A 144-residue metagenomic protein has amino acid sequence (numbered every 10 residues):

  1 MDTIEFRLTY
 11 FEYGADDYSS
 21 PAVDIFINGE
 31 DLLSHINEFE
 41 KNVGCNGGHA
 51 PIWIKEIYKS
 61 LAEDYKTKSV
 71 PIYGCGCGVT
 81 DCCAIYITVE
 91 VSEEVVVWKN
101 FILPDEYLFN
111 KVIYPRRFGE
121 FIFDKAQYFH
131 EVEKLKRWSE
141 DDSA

Functional and structural regions predicted by a protein language model:
M1-A144: Intrinsically disordered, low-complexity acidic regions enriched in Pro/Ser/Thr
